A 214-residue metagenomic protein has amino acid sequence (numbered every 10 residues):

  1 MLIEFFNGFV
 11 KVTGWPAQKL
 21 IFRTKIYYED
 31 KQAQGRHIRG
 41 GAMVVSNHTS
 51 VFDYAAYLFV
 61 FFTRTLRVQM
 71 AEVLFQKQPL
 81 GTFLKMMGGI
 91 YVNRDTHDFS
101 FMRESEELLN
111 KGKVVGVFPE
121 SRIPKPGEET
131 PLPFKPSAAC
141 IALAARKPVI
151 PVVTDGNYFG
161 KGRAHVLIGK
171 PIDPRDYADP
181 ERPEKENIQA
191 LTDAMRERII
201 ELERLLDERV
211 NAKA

Functional and structural regions predicted by a protein language model:
M1-K31, Q78-M87: A transmembrane-helix-recognition feature enriched in membrane-embedded lipid enzymes and envelope glyco-/phospholipid
L2-F5, M102-A214: Non-catalytic C-terminal accessory region of glycerolipid acyltransferases and related lyso-lipid remodeling enzymes
A17-R23, V44-S46, Y91-D95, P126-E129: Short, flexible loop segments at the rims of nucleotide/cofactor-binding pockets, characterized by
K25-Y27, T96-S100: Glycine-rich, highly charged phosphate/nucleotide-binding loops
D30-H37, E106-E107: Short amphipathic alpha-helix with an adjacent loop that forms part of the alpha/beta core around
K31-A33, V73-F75, T96, G156-Y158 (+1 more regions): Residue-level detector of flexible, active-site-proximal loop/helix-junction positions within diverse enzyme catalytic
R36-T96: Catalytic core of membrane glycerolipid acyltransferases/transacylases, capturing the structured, soluble-facing
